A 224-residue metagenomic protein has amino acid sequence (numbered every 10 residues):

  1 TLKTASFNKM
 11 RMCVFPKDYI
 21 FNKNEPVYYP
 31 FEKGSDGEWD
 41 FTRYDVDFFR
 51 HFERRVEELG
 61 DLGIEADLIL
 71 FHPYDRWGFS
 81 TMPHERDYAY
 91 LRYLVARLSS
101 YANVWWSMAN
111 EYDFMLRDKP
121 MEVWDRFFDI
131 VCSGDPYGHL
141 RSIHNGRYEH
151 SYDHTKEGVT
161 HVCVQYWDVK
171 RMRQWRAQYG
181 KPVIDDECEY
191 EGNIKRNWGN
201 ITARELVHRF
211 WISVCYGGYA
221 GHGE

Functional and structural regions predicted by a protein language model:
T1-R171: Active-site mouth of glycoside hydrolases
G138, K156-E224: Catalytic-core region of carbohydrate-active enzymes that cleave or remodel glycosidic bonds
